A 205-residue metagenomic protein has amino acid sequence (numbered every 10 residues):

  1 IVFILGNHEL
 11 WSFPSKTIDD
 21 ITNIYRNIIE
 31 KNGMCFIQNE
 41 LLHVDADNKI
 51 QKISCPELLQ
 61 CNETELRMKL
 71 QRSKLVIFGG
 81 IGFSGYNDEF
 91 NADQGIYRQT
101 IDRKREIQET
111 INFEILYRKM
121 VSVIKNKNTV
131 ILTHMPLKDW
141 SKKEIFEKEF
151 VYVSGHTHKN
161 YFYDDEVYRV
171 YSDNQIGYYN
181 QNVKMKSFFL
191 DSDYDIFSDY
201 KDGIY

Functional and structural regions predicted by a protein language model:
I1-L70, E144-F146, V167, D173-Q175: Core catalytic region of metal-dependent phosphoesterases/phosphodiesterases, especially metallo-beta-lactamase-like
V2-I4, K31-N32, K74, P136-Y205: Conserved beta-sheet core of the metallophosphoesterase superfamily
N7, G80, H156: Gly/Ser/Thr-rich helix-start
W11-F13, V44-D47, G85-D88, D139-W140 (+2 more regions): Short catalytic/ligand-binding loop motif for oxyanion handling, primarily in non-cytosolic enzymes, centered on
I21-I24, G95-T100, F189-D193: Short, low-complexity, polar/charged sequence segments that are solvent-exposed and flexible
E30, S122-N126, E147: Secondary-structure boundary motif
N48-V130: Active-site-proximal loop/helix segment associated with metal-binding centers of metalloenzymes
L132-H134: Short beta-strand segments
